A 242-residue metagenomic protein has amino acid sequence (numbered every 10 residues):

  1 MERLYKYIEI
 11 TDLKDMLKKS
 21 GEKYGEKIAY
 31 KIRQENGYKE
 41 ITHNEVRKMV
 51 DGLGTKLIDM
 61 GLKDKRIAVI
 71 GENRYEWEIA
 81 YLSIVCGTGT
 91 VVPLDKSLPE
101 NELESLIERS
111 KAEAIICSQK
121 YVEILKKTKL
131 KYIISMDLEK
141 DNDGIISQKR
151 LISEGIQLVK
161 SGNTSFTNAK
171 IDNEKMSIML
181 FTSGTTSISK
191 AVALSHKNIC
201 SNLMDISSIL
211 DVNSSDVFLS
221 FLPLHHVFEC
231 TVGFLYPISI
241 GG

Functional and structural regions predicted by a protein language model:
M16-I41, K140: AMP-dependent adenylate-forming
G25-I28, S135, L158-F181, I188 (+1 more regions): Conserved pre-ATP/AMP-binding loop-to-beta segment of ANL
A29-R74, E78-L82, P99-E104, Q148-R150 (+2 more regions): Conserved AMP-binding/adenylate-forming core of the ANL superfamily
E40-N44, S177-L203: Conserved AMP-binding A3 loop
R66, E72-V92, K96-E100, E108-A114 (+2 more regions): A short helix-loop-beta submotif of the ANL/AMP-binding
K96-K127, N202-L219: Conserved ATP-dependent adenylate/AMP-binding module captured primarily in the ANL superfamily
E123-N173: ANL superfamily adenylate-forming
C200-L219, L224-G242: Conserved AMP-binding/adenylation subdomain of ANL enzymes
